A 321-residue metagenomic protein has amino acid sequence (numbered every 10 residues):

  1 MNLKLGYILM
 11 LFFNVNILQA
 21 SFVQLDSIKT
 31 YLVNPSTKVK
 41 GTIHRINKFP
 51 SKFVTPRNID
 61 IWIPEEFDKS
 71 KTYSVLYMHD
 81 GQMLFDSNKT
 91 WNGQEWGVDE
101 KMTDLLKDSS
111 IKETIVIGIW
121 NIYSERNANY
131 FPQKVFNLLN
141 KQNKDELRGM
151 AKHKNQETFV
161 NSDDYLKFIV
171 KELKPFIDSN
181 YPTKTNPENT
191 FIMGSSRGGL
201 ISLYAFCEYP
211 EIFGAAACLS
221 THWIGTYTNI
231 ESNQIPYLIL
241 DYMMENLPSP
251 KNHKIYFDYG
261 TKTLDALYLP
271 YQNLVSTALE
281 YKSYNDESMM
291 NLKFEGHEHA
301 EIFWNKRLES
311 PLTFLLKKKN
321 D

Functional and structural regions predicted by a protein language model:
M1-S27: Bacterial Sec-dependent N-terminal signal peptides
S21-D321: Non-catalytic cap/lid and distal C-terminal segments of serine-dependent acyl enzymes
